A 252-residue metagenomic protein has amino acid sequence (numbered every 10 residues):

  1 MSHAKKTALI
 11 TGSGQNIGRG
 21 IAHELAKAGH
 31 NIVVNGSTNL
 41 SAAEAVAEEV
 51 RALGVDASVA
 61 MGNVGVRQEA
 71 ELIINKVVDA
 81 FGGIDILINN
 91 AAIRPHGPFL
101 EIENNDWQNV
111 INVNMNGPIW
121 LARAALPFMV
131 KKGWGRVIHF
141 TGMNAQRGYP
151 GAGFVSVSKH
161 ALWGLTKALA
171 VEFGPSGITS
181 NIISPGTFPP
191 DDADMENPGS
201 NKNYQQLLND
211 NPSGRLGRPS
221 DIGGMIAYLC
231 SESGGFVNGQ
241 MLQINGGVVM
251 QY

Functional and structural regions predicted by a protein language model:
S2, R147, A227, N238-Y252: Short C-terminal tail/terminal secondary-structure segment of NAD(P)H-dependent dehydrogenase/reductase domains
G14-N16: Conserved glycine-rich cofactor-binding loop
P98-F99, D106-I111, L207: Substrate-binding pocket helix/loop in short-chain dehydrogenase/reductase
A122, S158, T166: Active-site helix of classical SDR
P127, V171-E172, G235: Alpha-helical segment proximal to the catalytic Tyr-Lys
G174, T179, V237-G239: Short, small/polar-rich loop/turn modules that mediate ligand/substrate recognition or access, typified
P175, I182-N211, Q251-Y252: A glycine/serine/threonine-rich, flexible loop-to-helix segment that serves as the NAD(P) cofactor-binding "lid"
